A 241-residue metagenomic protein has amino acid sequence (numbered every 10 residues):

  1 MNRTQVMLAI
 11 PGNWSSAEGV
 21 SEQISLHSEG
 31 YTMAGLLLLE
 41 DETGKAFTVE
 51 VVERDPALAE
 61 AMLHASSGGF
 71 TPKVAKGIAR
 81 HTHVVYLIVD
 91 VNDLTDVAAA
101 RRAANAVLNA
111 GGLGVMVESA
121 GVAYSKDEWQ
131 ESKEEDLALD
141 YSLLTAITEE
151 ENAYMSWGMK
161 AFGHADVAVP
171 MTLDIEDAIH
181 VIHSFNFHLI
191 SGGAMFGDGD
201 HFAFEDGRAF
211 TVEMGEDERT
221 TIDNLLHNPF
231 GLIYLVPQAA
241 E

Functional and structural regions predicted by a protein language model:
T4-G12, V84-D90, V167-V169: Short cationic amphipathic helices and targeting signals
T4-Q5, I10-A75: N-terminal low-complexity, intrinsically disordered segments
V6, P56, I78-H81, P229 (+1 more regions): Secreted/extracellular ectodomain signature
I10-S15, I88-L94, I190-S191, A239: Short, flexible beta-strand-to-coil junctions
S16, N92-A103, D174-V181: Short amphipathic alpha-helical segments
H27-M33, N105-V117, F187-F196: Structural alpha-beta junctions
V52-T148: Internal, hydrophobic cores of structured domains that mediate oligomerization or house catalytic pockets within large
S119-E241: Aromatic/basic-lined ligand-recognition segments that form π-stacking hydrophobic pockets flanked by Lys/Arg to engage
